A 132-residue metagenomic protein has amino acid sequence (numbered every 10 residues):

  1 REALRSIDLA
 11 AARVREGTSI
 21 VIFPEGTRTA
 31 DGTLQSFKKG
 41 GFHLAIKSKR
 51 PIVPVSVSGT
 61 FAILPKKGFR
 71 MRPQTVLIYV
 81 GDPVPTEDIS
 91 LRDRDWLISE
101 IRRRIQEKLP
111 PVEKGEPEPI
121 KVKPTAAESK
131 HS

Functional and structural regions predicted by a protein language model:
L4-S132: Non-catalytic C-terminal accessory region of glycerolipid acyltransferases and related lyso-lipid remodeling enzymes
